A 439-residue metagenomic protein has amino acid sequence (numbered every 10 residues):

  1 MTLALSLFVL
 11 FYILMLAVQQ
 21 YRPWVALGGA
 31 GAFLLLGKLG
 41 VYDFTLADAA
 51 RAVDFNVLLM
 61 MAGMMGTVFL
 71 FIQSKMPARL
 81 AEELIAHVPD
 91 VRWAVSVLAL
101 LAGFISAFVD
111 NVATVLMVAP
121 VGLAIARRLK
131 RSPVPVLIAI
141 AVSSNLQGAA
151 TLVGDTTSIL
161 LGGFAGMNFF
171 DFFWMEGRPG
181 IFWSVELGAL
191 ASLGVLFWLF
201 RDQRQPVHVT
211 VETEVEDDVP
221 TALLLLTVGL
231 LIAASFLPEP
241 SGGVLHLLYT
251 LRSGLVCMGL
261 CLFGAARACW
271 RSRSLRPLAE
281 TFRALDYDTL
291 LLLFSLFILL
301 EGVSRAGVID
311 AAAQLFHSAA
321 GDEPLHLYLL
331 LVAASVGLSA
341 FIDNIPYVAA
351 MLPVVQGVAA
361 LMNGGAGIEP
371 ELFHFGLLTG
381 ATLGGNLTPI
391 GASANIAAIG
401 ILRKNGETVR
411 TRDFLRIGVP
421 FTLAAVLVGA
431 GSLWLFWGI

Functional and structural regions predicted by a protein language model:
M1-I72, R79, M175-Q314, E407-V409 (+1 more regions): Hydrophobic transmembrane alpha-helices of multi-pass small-molecule transporters
A47-V134, T289-G364: Membrane-embedded alpha-helical segments and adjacent helix-loop junctions characteristic of multi-pass solute
L80, A113-A124, L137-I138, T151-M167 (+4 more regions): Re-entrant/interfacial helical elements at transmembrane boundaries that shape and gate the permeation pathway
V91-F104, K130-Q147, F172, G177 (+3 more regions): Alpha-helical transmembrane segments of multi-pass membrane proteins
A124-V134, G166, F170-G180, F200-V209 (+1 more regions): Alpha-helical transmembrane bundle and helix-membrane interface signal in multi-pass integral membrane proteins
G148-A149, F182-L190, G337-N344, T382-I390 (+1 more regions): Hydrophobic transmembrane alpha-helical segments of multi-pass transport and channel proteins
M167-D171, G357-L372, L435-I439: Helix-coil boundary and interhelical linker segments in multi-pass alpha-helical membrane proteins
